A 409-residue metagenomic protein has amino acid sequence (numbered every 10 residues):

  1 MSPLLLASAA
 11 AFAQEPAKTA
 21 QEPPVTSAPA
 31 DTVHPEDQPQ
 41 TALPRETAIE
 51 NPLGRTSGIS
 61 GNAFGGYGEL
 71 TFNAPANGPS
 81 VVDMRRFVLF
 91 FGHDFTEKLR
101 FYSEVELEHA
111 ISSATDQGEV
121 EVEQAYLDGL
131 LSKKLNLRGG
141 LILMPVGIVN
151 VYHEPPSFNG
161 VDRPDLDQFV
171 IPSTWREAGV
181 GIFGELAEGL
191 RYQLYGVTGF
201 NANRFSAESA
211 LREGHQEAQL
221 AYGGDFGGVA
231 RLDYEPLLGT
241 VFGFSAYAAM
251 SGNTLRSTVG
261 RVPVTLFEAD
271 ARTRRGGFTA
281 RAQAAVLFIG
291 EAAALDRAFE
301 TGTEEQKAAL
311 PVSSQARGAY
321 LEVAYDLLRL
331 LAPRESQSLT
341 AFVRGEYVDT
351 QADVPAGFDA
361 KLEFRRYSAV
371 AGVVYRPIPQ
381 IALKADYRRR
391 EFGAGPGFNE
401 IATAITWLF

Functional and structural regions predicted by a protein language model:
M1-S8: Bacterial N-terminal signal peptides
A11-F72, F409: N-terminal periplasmic/intermembrane-space "pro-region" immediately following the signal or transit peptide
A30, H34-P35, A74-A76, A114-T115 (+5 more regions): Outer-membrane beta-barrel pore domains
E50-A202, G224-V229, D233-F242, S313-Q315 (+3 more regions): Outer membrane beta-barrel
P164, G214, E305-Q306: A short, mixed-charge helix-start or loop-turn motif at secondary-structure junctions
S173, Q219-F226, V259-V264: Active-site glycine- and acidic-residue-rich loops that bind and position anionic ligands or nucleotide-like cofactors
R204, S209-L255: Loop-centered beta-sheet repeat module
